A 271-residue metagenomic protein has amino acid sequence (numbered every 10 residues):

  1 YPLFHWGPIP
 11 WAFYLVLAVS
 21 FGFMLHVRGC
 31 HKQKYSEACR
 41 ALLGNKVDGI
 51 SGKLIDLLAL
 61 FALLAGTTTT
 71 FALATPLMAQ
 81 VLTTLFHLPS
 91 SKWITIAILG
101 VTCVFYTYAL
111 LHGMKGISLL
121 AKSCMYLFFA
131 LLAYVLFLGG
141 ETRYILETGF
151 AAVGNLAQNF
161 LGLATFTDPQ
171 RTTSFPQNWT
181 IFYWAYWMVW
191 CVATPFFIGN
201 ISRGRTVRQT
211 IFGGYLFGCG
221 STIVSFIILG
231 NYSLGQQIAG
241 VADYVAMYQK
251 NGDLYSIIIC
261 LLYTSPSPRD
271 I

Functional and structural regions predicted by a protein language model:
Y1-A41, S51-L77: Transmembrane-helix bundle segments that line or gate the permeation/cavity pathway in multi-pass membrane proteins
P2-H5, S20-H31, Q80-L85, V101-S123 (+2 more regions): Membrane-water interface regions at transmembrane-helix termini and the short interhelical loops of multi-pass membrane
K34-I50, Y108-F128, F182, A193-F217: Hydrophobic, small-residue-rich membrane helices and short re-entrant helix-turn-helix hairpins that build
I55-A59, L63, T69, L111-L138 (+2 more regions): Membrane-interface loop-to-helix entry segments
D56, F86-L111, W184-F196: Transmembrane alpha-helical segments of multi-pass small-molecule transport proteins
T68-L85, I96, F129-T167, G230-L234: Hydrophobic alpha-helical segments and their helix-loop junctions in multi-pass secondary transporters
L163, T167-Q170, Y232-L262: Membrane-interface interhelical connector segments
Y263-I271: Single conserved hydrophobic/aromatic residue that forms the stacking wall/gate of nucleotide- or nucleobase-binding
